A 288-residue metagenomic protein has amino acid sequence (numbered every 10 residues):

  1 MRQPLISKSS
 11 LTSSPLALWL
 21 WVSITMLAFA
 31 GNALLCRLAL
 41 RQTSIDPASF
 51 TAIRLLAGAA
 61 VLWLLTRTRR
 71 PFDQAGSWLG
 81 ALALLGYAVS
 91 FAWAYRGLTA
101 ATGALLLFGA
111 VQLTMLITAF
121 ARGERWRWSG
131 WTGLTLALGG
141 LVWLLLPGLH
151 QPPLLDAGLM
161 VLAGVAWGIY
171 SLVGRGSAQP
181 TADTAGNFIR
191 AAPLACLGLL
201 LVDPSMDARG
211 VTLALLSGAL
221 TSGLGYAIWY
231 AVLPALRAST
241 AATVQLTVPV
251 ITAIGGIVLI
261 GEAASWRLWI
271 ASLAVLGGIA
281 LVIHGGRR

Functional and structural regions predicted by a protein language model:
R2-S49, L82, G86-S90, T132-T135 (+4 more regions): Glycine-/small-residue-enriched transmembrane alpha-helix faces in small-molecule transporters and effluxers
L16-W21, A48-L64, G130-L136, L155-L162 (+4 more regions): Hydrophobic alpha-helical transmembrane segments of multi-pass integral membrane proteins, especially transporters
A28-A33, R69-F108, L116, L136-W143 (+1 more regions): Specific transmembrane alpha-helical segments of multi-pass solute transporters/efflux pumps, especially DMT/EamA
A30, L34, L56, W63 (+11 more regions): Hydrophobic/small/kink-forming positions within alpha-helical transmembrane segments of polytopic membrane proteins
A39, F50, A94, F120-G123 (+5 more regions): Hydrophobic/aromatic residues within transmembrane alpha-helices of multi-pass small-molecule transporters
S49-A60, L85, W93-R125, A163 (+1 more regions): Specific alpha-helical transmembrane segments that line the substrate/conduction pathway and gating interfaces
L62, L84, W126-L146, A163 (+3 more regions): Hydrophobic transmembrane alpha-helices of multi-pass small-molecule transport proteins
G103-A110, G174-A191, S222-V258: Helix-helix packing/entry segments at the starts of transmembrane helices
